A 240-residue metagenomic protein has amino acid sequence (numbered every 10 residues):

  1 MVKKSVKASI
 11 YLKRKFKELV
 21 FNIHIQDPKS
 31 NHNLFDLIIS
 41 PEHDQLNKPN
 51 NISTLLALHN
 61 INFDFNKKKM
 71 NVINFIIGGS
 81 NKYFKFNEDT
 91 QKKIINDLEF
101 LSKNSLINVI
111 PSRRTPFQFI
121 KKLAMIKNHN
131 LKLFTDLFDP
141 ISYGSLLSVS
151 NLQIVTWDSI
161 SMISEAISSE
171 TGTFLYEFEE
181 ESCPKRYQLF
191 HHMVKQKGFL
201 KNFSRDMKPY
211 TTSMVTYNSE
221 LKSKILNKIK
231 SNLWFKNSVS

Functional and structural regions predicted by a protein language model:
M1-I52, H59: Active-site and donor-binding regions of nucleotide-sugar-utilizing enzymes
Y11-L12, L37, Q118-K127, K185-V194: Short, aromatic/basic amphipathic alpha-helical patches
Q26-S30, H43-Q45, A57-N60, F134-D139 (+2 more regions): Short, acidic/turn-prone active-site loops that include or flank metal/cofactor- and phosphate-binding residues
N31-H32, L46-K48, Y83-K85, T115-K121 (+1 more regions): Short, charged/polar "capping" segments at the starts of alpha-helices and the immediately preceding loops
A57-F117: Active-site donor-nucleotide binding/catalytic segment of nucleotide-sugar enzymes
A124-S161: Donor nucleotide-activated moiety binding/catalytic core segment of transferases that use nucleotide-activated donors
S161-T212: Catalytic binding pocket for nucleotide-activated donors in carbohydrate/polymer assembly enzymes
H191-S240: Leloir-type glycosyltransferase catalytic cores
